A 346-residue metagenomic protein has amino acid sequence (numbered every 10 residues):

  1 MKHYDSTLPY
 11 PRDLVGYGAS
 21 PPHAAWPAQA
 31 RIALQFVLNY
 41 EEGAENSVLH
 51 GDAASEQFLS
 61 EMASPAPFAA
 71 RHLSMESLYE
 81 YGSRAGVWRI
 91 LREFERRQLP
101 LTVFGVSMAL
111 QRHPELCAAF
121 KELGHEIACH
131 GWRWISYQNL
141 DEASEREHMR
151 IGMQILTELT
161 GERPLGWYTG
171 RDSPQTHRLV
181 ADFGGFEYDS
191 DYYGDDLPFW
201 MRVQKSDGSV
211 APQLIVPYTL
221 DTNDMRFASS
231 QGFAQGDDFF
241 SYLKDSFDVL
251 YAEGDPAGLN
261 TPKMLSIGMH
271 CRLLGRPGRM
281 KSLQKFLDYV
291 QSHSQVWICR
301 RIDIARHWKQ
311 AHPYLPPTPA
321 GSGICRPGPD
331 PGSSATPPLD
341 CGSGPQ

Functional and structural regions predicted by a protein language model:
K2-L214, F240-I267, L273-S333: Catalytic alpha-helical scaffold of carbohydrate-active enzymes acting on polysaccharides/glycoconjugates
D207-F227: A structural motif
T222-Y242: Binuclear metal-dependent hydrolase catalytic cores centered on His/Asp/Glu-rich metal-binding motifs
G328-L339, S343-Q346: A cross-taxon signal for low-complexity, glycine/charged-rich
